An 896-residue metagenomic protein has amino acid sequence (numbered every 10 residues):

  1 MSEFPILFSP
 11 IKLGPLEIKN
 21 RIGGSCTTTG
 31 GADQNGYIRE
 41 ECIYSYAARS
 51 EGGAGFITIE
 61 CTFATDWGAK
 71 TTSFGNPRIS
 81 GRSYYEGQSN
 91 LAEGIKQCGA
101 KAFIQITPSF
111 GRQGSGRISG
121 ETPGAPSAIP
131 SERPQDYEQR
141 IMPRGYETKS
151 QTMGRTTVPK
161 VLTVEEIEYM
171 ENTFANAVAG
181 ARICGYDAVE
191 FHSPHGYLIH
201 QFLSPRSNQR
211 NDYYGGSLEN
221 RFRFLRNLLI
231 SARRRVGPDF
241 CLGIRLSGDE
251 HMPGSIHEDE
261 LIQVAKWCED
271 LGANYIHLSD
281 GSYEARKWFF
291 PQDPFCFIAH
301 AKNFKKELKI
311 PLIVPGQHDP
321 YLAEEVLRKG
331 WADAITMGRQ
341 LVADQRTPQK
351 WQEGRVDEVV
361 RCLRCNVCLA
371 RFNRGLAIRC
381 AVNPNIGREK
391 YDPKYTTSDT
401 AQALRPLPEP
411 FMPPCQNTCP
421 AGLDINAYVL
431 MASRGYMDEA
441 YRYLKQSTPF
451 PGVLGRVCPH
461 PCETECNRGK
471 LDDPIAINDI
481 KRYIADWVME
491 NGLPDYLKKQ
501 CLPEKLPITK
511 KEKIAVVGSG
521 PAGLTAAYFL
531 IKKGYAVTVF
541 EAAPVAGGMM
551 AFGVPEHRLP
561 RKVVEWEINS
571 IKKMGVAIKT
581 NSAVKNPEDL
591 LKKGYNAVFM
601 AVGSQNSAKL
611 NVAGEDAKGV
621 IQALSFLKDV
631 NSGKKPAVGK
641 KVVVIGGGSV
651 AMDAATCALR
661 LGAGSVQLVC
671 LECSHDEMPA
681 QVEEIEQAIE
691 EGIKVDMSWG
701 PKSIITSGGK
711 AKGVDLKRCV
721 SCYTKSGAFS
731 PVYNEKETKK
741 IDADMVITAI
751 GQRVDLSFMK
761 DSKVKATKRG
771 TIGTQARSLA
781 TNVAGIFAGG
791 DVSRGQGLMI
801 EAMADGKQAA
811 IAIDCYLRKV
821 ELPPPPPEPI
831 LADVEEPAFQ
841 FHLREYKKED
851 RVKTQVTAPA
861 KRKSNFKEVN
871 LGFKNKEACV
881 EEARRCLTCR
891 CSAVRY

Functional and structural regions predicted by a protein language model:
M1-F411, C415, S607, E615-A617: Flavin-dependent oxidoreductase catalytic cores
A377-N417, A421-R456, H460, L471-K505 (+3 more regions): Ferredoxin-type iron-sulfur electron-transfer modules in oxidoreductases and energy-metabolism complexes
I484-P507, W566-N586, S607-L661, A766-V783: Glycine-rich dinucleotide-binding loop and its adjacent helix/turn
I508, K513-A515, E565-V612, S703-D715 (+3 more regions): Feature captures the FAD/FMN-dependent oxidoreductase FAD-binding
K513-A536, A651-L659: N-terminal Rossmann-like FAD-binding beta1-loop-alpha1 element of flavoenzymes
A536-K579, V630, A655-S703, E821-P837: Rossmann-like dinucleotide-binding cores of NAD(P)H-dependent redox enzymes
D616-K640, T724-Q796, A804, H842-R844: FAD-site-proximal beta/loop scaffold in flavoenzymes
V792-P823: A conserved FAD-binding loop/helix module that cradles the flavin
